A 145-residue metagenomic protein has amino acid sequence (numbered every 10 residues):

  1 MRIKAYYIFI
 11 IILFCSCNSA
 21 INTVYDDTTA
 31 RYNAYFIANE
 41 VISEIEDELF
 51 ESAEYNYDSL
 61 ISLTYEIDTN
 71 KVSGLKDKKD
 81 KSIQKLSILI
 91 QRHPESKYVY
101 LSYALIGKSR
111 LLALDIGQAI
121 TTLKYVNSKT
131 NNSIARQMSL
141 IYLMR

Functional and structural regions predicted by a protein language model:
M1: A positively charged, amphipathic N-terminal helix/segment that binds anionic biomolecules
K4-C15: Sec-dependent N-terminal signal peptides
C17-R145: Acidic, polar-rich low-complexity tracts and alpha-helical solenoid repeat scaffolds
